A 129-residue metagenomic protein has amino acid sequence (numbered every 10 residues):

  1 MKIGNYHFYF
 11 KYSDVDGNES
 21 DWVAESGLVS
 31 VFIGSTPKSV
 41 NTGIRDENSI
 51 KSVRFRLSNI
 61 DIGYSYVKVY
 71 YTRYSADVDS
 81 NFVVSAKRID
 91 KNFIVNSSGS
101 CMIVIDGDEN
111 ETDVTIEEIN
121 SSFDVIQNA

Functional and structural regions predicted by a protein language model:
M1-A129: Disordered, low-complexity "stalk" and linker segments at domain junctions of extracellular and cell-surface proteins
